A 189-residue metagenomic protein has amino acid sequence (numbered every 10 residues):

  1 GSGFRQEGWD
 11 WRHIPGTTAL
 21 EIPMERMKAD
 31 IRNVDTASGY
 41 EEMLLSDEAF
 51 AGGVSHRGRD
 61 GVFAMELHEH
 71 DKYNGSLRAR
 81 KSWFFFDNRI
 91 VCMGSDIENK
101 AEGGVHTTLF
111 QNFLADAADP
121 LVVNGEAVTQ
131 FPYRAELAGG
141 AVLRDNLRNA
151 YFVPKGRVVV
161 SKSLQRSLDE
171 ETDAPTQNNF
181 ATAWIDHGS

Functional and structural regions predicted by a protein language model:
G1-E126: Catalytic and substrate-binding regions of extracellular carbohydrate-active enzymes, especially polysaccharide lyases
E21-M24, A29-A37, S46-D47, V105-S189: C-terminal (or distal) subdomains of carbohydrate-active enzymes
